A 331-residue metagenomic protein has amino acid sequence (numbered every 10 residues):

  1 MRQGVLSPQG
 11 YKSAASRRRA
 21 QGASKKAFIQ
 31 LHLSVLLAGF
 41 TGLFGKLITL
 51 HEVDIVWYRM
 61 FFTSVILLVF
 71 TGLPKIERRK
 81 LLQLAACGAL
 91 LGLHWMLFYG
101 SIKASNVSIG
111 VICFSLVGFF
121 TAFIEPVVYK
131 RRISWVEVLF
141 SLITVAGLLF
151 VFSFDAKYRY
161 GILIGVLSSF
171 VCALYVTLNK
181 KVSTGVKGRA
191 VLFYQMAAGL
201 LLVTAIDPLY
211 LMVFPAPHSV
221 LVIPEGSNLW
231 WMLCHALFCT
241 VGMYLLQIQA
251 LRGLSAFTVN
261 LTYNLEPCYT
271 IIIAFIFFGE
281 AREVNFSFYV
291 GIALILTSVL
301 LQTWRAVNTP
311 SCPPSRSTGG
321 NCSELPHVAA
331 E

Functional and structural regions predicted by a protein language model:
M1-W57, A86-A89, L97, D155-K181 (+1 more regions): Glycine-/small-residue-enriched transmembrane alpha-helix faces in small-molecule transporters and effluxers
R2, M60, N264-E331: C-terminal-most transmembrane helix of multi-pass membrane proteins
G4-L6, L47-L93, G118-I124, V171-L174 (+4 more regions): Transmembrane alpha-helices of multi-pass small-molecule transport proteins
K25-Q30, D54-V69, E137-I143, L163-I164 (+3 more regions): Hydrophobic alpha-helical transmembrane segments of multi-pass integral membrane proteins, especially transporters
L33-F40, F44-L47, A85-A104, F150 (+4 more regions): Hydrophobic alpha-helical transmembrane segments of multi-pass membrane transport proteins, especially secondary
Y58, G110-L116, N179-L201, T240-I276: Helix-helix packing/entry segments at the starts of transmembrane helices
L67, L91, I133-F152, S169-C172 (+1 more regions): Hydrophobic transmembrane alpha-helices of multi-pass small-molecule transport proteins
L68-P74, V117-L139, C268-F288: C-terminal transmembrane-helix exit sites in multi-pass transporters
